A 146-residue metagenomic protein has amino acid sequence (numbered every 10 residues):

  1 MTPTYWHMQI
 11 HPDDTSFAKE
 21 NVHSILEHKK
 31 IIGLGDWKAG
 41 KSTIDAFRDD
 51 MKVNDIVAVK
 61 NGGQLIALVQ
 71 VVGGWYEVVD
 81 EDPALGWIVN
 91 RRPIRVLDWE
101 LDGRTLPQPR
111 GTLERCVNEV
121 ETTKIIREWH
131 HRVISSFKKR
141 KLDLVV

Functional and structural regions predicted by a protein language model:
M1-D49, S136-V146: Compositionally biased, charged N-terminal/linker segments
P3-Y5, V53-I56, Q64-I66: Short, surface-exposed beta-edge/turn micro-motifs
M8, V59, P93-V96: Short, hydrophobic/proline-enriched secondary-structure or compact coil segments at domain edges
M8, V69-Q70: GIY-YIG nuclease signature motif recognition
H11-P12, K60-Q64: Short, flexible beta-strand-to-coil junctions
A46-K60: Short coil-to-beta transition motif at edge beta-strands of beta-rich domains
Q64, Q70-I125: Aromatic- and Lys/Arg-enriched surface recognition patch
R110-V146: Long, low-complexity intrinsically disordered regions
